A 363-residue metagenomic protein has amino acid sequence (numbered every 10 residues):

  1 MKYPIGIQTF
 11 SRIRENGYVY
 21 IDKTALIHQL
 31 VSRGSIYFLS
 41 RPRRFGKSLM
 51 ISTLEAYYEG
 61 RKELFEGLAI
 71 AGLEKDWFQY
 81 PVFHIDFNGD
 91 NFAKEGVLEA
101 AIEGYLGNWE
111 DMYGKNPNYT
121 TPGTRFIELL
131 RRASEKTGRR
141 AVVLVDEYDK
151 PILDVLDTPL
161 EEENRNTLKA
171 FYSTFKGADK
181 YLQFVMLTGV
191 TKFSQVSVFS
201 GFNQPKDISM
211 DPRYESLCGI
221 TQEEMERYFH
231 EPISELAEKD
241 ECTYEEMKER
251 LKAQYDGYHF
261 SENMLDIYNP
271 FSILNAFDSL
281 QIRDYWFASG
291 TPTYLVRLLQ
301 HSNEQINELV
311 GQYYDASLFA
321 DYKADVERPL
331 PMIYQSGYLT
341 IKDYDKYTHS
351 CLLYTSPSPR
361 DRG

Functional and structural regions predicted by a protein language model:
I5-A25: N-terminal pre-Walker A segment at the start of P-loop NTPase domains
L39-L49: Walker A/P-loop nucleotide-binding motif
L68-G107: P-loop NTPase motor core
R132, E163-L182: Substrate-engagement module of ASCE P-loop NTPases
L144, Q183-V190: Structural recognition of the conserved hydrophobic beta-strand(s) that form the central parallel beta-sheet of P-loop
S197-S200, I208-A276: Amphipathic alpha-helical segments of the small helical/lid subdomains adjacent to P-loop NTPase cores
Q305-P329: Conserved helicase/translocase motor-coupling segment
Y354-G363: Single conserved hydrophobic/aromatic residue that forms the stacking wall/gate of nucleotide- or nucleobase-binding
